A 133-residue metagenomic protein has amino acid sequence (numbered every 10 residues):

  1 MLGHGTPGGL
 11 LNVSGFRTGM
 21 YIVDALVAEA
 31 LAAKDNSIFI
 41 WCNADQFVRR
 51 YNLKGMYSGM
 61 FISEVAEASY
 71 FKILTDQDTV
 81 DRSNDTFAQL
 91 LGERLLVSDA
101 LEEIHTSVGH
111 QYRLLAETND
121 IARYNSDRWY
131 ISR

Functional and structural regions predicted by a protein language model:
M1-A44: Catalytic-core segments of thiol-dependent peptidases
D35-R133: Active-site-proximal C-terminal subdomain of hydrolase catalytic domains
